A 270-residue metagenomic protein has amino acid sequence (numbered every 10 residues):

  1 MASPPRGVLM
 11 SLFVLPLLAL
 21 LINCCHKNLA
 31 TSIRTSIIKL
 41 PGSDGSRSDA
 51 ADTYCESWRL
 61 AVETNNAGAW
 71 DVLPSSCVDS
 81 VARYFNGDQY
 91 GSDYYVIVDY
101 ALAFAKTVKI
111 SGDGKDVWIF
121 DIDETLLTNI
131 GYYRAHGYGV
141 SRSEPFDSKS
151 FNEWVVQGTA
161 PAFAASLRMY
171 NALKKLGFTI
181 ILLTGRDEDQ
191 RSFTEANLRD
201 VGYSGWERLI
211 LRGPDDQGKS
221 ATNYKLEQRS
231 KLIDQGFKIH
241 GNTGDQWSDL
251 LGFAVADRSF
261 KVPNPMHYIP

Functional and structural regions predicted by a protein language model:
A2-F120: Non-catalytic pre-domain segments flanking phosphatase-related domains
A69, P74-C77, G91, S111-V117 (+2 more regions): Active-site neighborhood of HAD-like aspartate-dependent phosphohydrolases
D93-V96, Y100, E153, P161 (+4 more regions): Extracytoplasmic/secreted proteins, especially bacterial periplasmic and envelope-associated proteins
D113-D116, K174-I181, S204-R208, G236-H240 (+1 more regions): Loop/turn elements at helix/coil->beta-strand transitions in domains of secreted/extracellular proteins
E124-T125, Q157, S166-R199, R208-R212: Substrate-recognition element of Asp-dependent hydrolases with the DxDx(T/V) motif
T125-L127, Y133-R134, K175-I180, G185-Q190 (+3 more regions): Solvent-exposed loop/turn segments at secondary-structure junctions within structured extracellular/periplasmic domains
E188-H240: Substrate-recognition "cap/lid" segment bordering the active-site pocket of phosphatases
L226-R229, I233-P270: Acidic, Mg2+-coordinating phosphoryl-transfer loop and its flanking beta/alpha structural elements, shared across
